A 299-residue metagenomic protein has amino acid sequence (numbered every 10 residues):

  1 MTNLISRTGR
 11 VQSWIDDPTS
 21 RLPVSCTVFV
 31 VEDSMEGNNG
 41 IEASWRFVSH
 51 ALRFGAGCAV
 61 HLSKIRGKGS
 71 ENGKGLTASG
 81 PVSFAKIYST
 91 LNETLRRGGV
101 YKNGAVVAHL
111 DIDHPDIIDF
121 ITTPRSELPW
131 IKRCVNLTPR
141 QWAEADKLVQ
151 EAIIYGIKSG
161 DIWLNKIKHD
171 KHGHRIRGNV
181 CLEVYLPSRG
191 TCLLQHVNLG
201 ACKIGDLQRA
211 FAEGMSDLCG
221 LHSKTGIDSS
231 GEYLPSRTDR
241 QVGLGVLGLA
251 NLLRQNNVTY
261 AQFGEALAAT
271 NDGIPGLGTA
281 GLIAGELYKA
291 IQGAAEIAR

Functional and structural regions predicted by a protein language model:
M1-R299: Extended catalytic cores of very large enzyme megasubunits
